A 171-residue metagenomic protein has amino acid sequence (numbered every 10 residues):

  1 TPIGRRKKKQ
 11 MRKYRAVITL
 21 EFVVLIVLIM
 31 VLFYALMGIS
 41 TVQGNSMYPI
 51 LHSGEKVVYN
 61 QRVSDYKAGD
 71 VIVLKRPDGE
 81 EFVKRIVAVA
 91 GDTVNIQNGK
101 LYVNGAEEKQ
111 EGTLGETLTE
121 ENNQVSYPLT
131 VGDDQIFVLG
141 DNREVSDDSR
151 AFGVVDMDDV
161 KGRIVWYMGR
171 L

Functional and structural regions predicted by a protein language model:
T1-E81, V155-L171: Protein maturation boundaries and topogenic segments
G54-E55, D70, D92, Q135 (+1 more regions): Structural motif
R62, P77, G99, D141-N142: Short, surface-exposed secondary-structure boundary micro-motifs
R85-N95: RNA pseudouridine synthases
Q97, V103-G105: Short strand-turn-strand beta-turns centered on an Asx-Gly dipeptide
E121-L171: Beta-strand-rich cores of mature extracytoplasmic or soluble domains
